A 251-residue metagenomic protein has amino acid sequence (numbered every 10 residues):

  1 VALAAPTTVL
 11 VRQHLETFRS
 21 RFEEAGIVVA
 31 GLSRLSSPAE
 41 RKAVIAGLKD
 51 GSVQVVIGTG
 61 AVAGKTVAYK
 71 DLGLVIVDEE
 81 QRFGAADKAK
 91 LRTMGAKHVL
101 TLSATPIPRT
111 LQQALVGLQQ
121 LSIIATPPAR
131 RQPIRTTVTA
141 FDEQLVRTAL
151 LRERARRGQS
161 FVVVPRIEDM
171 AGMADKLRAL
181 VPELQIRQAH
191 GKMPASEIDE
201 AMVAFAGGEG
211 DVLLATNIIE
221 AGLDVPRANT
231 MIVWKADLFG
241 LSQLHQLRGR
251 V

Functional and structural regions predicted by a protein language model:
V1-V251: Inter-lobe coupling/hinge segments of SF2-like helicase ATPases
